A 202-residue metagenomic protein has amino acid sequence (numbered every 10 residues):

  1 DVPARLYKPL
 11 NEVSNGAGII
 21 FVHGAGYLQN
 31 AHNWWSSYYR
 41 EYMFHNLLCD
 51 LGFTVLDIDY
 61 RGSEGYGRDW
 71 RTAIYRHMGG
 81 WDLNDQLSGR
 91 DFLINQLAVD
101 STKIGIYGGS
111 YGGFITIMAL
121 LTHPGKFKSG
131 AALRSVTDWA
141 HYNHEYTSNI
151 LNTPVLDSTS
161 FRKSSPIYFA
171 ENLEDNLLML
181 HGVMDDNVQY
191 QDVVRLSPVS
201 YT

Functional and structural regions predicted by a protein language model:
D1-Y201: Serine-hydrolase catalytic core recognition
